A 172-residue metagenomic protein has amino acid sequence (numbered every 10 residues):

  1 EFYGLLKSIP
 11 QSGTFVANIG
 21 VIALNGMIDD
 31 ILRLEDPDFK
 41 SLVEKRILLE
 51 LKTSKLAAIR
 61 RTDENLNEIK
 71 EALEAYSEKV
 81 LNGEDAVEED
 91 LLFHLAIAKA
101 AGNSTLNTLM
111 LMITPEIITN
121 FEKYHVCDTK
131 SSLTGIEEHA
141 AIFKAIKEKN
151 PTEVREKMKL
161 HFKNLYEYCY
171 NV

Functional and structural regions predicted by a protein language model:
E1-I47, K55: Short linear motifs at protein or domain termini
E35-D36, E122-H125: Short alpha-helical transmembrane interface motifs in multi-pass membrane proteins
L42-K123, E137-K144, E153-L165: Conserved amphipathic alpha-helical segments that form helical-bundle/coiled-coil interaction surfaces
